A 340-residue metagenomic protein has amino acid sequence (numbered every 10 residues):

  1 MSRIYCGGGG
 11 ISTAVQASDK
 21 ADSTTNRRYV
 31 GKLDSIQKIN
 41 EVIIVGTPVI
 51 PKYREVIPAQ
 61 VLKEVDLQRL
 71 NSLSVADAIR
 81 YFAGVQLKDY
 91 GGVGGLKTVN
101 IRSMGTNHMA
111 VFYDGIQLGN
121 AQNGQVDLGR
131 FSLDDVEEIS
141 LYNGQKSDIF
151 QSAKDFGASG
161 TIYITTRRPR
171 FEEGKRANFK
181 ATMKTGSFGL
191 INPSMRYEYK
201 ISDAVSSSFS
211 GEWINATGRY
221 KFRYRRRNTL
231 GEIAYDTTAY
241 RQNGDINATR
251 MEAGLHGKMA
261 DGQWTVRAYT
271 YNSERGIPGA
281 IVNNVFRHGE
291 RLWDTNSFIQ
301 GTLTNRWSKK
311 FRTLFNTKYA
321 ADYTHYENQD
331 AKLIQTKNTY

Functional and structural regions predicted by a protein language model:
I11-Q68, A76, T106: Short, acidic, small-residue-rich periplasmic hinge/interaction motif at the N-terminus of Gram-negative outer-membrane
N40, K97, A158-G160, A177-F179 (+5 more regions): Hydrophobic, lipid-facing positions within transmembrane beta-strands of outer-membrane proteins
T47, G144, T165, T182-F188 (+3 more regions): Outer-membrane beta-barrel pore domains and translocons
A76-N120: Extracytoplasmic beta-strand/coil segments of soluble accessory domains associated with Gram-negative outer-membrane
L133-K180: A beta-strand signature from Gram-negative outer-membrane beta-barrel systems, especially the internal plug domain
A177-A181, S207-F209, W264-V266, R312-T317: Transmembrane beta-strands of outer-membrane beta-barrel proteins
S187-N215, R227-E274, T295-W307: Transmembrane beta-barrel wall of Gram-negative outer-membrane proteins
Y220, Q242-A248, D261-T313, Y319-T339: Flexible loop and strand-edge segments within Gram-negative outer membrane beta-barrel domains
